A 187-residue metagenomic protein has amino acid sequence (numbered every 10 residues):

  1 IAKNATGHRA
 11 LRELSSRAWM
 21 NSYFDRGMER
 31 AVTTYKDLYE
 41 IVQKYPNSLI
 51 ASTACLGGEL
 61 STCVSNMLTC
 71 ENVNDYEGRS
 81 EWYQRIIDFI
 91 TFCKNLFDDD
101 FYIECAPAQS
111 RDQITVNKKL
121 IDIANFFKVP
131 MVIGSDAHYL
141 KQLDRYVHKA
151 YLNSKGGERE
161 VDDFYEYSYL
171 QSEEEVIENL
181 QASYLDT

Functional and structural regions predicted by a protein language model:
I1-T187: Phosphodiester-processing cores and adjacent nucleic acid-binding clamps
